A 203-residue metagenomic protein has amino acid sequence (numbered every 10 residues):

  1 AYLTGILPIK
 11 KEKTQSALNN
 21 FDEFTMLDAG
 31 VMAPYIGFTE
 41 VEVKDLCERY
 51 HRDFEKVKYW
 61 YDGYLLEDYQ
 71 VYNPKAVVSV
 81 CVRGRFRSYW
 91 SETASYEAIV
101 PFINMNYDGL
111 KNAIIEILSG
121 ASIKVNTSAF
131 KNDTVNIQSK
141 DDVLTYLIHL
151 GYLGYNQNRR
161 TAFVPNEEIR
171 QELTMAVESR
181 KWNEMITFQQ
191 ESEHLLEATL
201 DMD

Functional and structural regions predicted by a protein language model:
A1-D203: Phosphate-binding site recognition
